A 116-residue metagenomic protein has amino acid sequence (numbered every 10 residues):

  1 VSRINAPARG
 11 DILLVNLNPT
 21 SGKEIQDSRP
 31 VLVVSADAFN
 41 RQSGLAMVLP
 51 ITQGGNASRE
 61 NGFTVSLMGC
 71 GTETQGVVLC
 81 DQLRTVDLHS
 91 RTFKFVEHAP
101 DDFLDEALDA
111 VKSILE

Functional and structural regions predicted by a protein language model:
V1-E116: Conserved functional hotspots at enzyme active or ligand-binding sites that engage polyanionic ligands
